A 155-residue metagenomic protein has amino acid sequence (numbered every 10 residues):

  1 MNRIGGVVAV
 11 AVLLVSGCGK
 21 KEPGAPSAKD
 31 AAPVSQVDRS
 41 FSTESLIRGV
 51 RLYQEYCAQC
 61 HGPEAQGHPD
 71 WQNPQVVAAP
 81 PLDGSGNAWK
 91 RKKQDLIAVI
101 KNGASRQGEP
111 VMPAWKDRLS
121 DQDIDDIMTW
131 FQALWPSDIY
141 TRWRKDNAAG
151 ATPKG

Functional and structural regions predicted by a protein language model:
N2-A9: Sec-dependent signal peptide recognition, specifically the positively charged N-region followed immediately by
V15-G17: C-terminal motif of bacterial Sec signal peptides marking the signal peptidase cleavage site
K21-L52, G150-G155: Electrostatic cytochrome c docking/interface patches
S40, K90, R118-L119: Short, conserved sequence motifs enriched in acidic/basic residues, glycine, and aromatics that mark functional "hot
F41-Q66, N73, L96-A98, G155: Sequence/structural segment immediately N-terminal to covalent heme-attachment motifs in c-type and related
L52, W135-T141: Short sequence/structural segments immediately N-terminal
E64-I97: Gly/Gly-Pro-rich "capping" loops immediately C-terminal to redox-active cysteine motifs in periplasmic/lumenal
N73-P81, K101-L134, W143-N147: Axial heme c-ligation environment in periplasmic c-type cytochrome domains
